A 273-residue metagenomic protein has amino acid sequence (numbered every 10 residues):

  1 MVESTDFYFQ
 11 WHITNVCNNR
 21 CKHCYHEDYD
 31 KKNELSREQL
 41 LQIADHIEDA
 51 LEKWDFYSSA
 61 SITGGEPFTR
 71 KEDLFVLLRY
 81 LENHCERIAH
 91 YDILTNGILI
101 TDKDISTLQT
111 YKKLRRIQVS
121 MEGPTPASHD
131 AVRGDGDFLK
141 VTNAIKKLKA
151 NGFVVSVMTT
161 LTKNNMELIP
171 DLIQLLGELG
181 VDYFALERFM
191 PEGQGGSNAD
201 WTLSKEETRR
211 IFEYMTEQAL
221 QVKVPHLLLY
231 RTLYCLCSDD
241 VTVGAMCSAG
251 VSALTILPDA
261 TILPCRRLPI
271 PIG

Functional and structural regions predicted by a protein language model:
M1-R115: Conserved alpha-helical substructure of the radical SAM core
H12, D30-L35, R115, S120-E122 (+1 more regions): Radical SAM enzyme [4Fe-4S]-AdoMet core and its adjacent flexible, acidic and glycine-rich loops/tails across
